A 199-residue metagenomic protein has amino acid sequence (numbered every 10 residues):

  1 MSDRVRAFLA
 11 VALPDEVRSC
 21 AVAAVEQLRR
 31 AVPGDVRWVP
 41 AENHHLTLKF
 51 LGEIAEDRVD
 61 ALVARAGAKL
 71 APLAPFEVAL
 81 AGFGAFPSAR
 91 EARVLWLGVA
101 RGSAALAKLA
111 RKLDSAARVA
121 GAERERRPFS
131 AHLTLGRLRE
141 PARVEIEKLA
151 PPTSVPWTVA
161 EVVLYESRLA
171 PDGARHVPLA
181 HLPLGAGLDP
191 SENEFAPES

Functional and structural regions predicted by a protein language model:
M1-S199: Histidine-dependent nucleotide/RNA phosphoesterase domain, centered on the 2H-phosphoesterase fold with its duplicated
